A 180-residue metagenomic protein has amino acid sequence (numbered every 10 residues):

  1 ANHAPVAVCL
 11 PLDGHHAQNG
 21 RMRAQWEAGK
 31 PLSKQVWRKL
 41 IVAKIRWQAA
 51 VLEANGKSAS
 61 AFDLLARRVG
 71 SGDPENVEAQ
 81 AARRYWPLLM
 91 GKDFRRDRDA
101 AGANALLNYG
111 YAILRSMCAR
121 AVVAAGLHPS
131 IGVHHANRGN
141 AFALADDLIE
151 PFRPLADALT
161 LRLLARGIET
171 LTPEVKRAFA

Functional and structural regions predicted by a protein language model:
N2-P5: Short, acidic/turn-prone active-site loops that include or flank metal/cofactor- and phosphate-binding residues
A7-P11, H15-A180: Active-site helix-to-loop segments that bind/position phosphate- or nucleotide-bearing substrates and donors across
